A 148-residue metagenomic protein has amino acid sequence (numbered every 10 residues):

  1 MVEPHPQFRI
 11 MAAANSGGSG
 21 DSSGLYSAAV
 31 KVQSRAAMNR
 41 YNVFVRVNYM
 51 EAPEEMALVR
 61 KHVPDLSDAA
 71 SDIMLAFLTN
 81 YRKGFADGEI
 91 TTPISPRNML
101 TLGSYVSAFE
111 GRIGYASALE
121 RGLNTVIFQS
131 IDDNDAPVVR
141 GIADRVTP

Functional and structural regions predicted by a protein language model:
M1-P148: C-terminal regulatory/interaction module of P-loop NTP-utilizing enzymes
